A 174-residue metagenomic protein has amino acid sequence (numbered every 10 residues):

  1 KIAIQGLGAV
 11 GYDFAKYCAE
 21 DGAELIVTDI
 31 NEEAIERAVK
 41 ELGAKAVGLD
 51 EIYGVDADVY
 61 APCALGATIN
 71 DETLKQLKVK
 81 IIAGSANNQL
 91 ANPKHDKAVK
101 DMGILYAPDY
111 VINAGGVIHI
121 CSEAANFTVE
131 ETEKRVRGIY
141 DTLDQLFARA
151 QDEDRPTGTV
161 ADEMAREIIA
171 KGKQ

Functional and structural regions predicted by a protein language model:
K1, A19-D21, V79-I81, E131-T132: A short, structure-level motif marking secondary-structure boundaries and short turns
K1-V59: Glycine-rich phosphate/diphosphate-binding loop of Rossmann-like nucleotide-binding domains
I4-L7, A67-T68, G115-I120: Short hydrophobic/aromatic-rich motifs at helix boundaries and adjacent loops
A9, I26-D29, E51, L65 (+2 more regions): Alpha-helix capping and helix-loop boundary segments enriched in small/acidic/polar residues
G11-K16, T73-K75, D96, G172-Q174: Short glycine/threonine-rich loop-to-helix capping motif typified by GTGT followed within a few residues by an Asp-Pro
E33-V111: Rossmann-like adenosine-cofactor binding region
K80-Q174: Adenosine-phosphate binding glycine-rich loop
